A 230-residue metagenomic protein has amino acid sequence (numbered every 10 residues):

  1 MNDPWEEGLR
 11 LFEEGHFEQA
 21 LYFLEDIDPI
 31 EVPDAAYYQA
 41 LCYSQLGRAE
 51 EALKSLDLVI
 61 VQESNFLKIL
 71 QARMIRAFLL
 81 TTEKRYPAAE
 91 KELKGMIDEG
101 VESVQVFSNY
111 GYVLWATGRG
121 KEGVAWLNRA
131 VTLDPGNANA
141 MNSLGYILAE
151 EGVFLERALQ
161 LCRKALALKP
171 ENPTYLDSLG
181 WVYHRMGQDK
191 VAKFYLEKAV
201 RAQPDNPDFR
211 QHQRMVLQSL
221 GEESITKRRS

Functional and structural regions predicted by a protein language model:
N2-D26, Y38, I75-K84: Alpha-helical segment of the N-proximal tetratricopeptide repeat
L9, L41, F78, Y112 (+3 more regions): Residue-level recognition of tetratricopeptide repeat
G15-Q19, G47-S55, E83-G95, A116-R129 (+3 more regions): Structural signature of tandem alpha-helical TPR/SEL1-like repeats, specifically the intra-repeat loop/turn
E25-P29, V61-S64, K94-D98, R129-T132 (+2 more regions): Conserved structural position within tetratricopeptide repeats
P29, V61-Q62, H184, D189-Q218 (+1 more regions): TPR/TPR-like (Sel1-like) alpha-helical repeat modules
I30-V32, S64-L67, V101, P135 (+2 more regions): Short coil turns that delineate tetratricopeptide repeat
A35-Y37, I69-A72, V106, A140 (+2 more regions): TPR alpha-solenoid repeat register
